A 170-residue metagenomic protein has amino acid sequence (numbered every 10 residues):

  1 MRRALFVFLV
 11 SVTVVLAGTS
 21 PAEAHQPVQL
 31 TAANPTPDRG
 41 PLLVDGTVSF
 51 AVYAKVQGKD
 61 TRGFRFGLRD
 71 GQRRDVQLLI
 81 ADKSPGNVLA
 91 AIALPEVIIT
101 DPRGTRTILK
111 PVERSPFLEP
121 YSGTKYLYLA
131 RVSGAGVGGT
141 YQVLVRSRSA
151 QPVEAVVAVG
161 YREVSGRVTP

Functional and structural regions predicted by a protein language model:
M1-R74: N-terminal pre-first-transmembrane soluble regions of secretory-pathway and organelle membrane proteins
H25-P37, F64, A93-G104, R131-P170: C-terminal edge strands of extracellular/lumenal beta-sandwich accessory domains
P27-L30, L68, L78-F117: Contiguous segments within soluble domain cores/interaction surfaces
V52-Y53, I108-G136: Extended, solvent-exposed segments with strong compositional bias
Q57, G67-G71, Y121-G123, G134-G138 (+1 more regions): Surface-exposed coil/turn segments at beta-strand junctions on protein surfaces, enriched
G58-D60, A91-A93, Y128: Residues that act as N-cap/strand-start positions at coil-to-secondary-structure junctions
G63-V88, Y141-R148: Hydrophobic beta-strand segments within beta-rich accessory/binding domains
